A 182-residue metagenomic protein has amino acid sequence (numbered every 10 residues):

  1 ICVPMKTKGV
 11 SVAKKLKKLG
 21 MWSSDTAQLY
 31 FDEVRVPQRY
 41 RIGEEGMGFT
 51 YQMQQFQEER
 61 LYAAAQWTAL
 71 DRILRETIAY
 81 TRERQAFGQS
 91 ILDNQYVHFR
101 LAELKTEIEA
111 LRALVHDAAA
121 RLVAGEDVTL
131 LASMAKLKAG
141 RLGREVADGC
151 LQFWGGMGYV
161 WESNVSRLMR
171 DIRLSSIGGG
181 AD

Functional and structural regions predicted by a protein language model:
I1: Phosphate-recognition beta-domain surfaces
P4, V10-E109, L174-S175, D182: Glycine-rich beta->alpha junctions and the first turn(s) of the following alpha-helix
S23, R144, L168-R170: A structural signal for short secondary-structure junctions
T50-Q55, W154-D182: Glycine-rich phosphate/cofactor-binding loops in nucleotide/flavin-utilizing enzymes
E58-Y62, L122-E126, R167-R170: Internal helix-loop-helix
I78-L92, K105-K138, L151-Y159: C-terminal helix-coil-helix/basic helical segment that borders enzyme active sites and/or dimer interfaces and provides
L142-C150: Hydrophobic alpha-helical segments of membrane proteins
